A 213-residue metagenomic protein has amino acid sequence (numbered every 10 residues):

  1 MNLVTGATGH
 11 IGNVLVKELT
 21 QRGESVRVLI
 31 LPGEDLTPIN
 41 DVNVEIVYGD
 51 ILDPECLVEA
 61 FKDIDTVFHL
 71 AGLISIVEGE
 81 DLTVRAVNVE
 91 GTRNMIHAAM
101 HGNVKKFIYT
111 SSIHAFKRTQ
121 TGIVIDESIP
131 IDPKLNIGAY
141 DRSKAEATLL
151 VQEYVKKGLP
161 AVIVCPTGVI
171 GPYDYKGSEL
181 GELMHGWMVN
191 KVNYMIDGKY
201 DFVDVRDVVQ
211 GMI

Functional and structural regions predicted by a protein language model:
N2-R22: N-terminal Rossmann NAD(P)H-binding glycine-rich loop of SDR-like oxidoreductase domains
E34-N40, V44-E90, A98: NAD(P)H-binding glycine-rich loop region in Rossmannoid oxidoreductase-like domains and their noncatalytic homologs
E90-Y140: Conserved Rossmann-fold NAD(P)-dependent oxidoreductase catalytic core, especially the SDR/UDP-sugar
A115, L159-L180: Flexible, glycine-rich beta-alpha linker
G122-I163, G168, V192: Catalytic helix-loop patch of NAD(P)-dependent Rossmann-fold dehydrogenases
I137-A139, T167-K176, M195-R206: Glycine-rich "substrate-gating" loop/helix at the edge of Rossmann-like oxidoreductase active sites
M184-N193, G198-I213: Alpha-helical substrate-binding/gating segment
